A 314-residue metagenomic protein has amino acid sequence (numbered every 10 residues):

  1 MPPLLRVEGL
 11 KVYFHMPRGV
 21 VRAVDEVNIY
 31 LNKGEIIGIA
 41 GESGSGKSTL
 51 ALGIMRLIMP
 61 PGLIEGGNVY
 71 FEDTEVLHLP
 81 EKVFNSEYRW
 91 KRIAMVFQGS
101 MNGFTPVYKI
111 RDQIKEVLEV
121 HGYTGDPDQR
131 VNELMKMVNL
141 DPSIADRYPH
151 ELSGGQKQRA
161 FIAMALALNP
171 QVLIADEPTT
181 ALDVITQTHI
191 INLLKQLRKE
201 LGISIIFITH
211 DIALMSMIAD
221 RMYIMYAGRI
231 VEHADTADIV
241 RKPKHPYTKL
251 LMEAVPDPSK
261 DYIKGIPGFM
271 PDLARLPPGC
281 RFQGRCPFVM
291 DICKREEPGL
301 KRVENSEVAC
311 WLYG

Functional and structural regions predicted by a protein language model:
I64-V76: Conserved ABC transporter NBD signature motif
V76-A94, V120, D238-P243, L273-P277: ABC ATPase NBD coupling module
D126-S143, M252: Conserved ABC ATPase "signature" region
Y148-L152, Q156: Conserved ABC ATPase signature
A167-Q171: A short, proline-enriched helix->beta-strand linker immediately N-terminal to the Walker B motif in ABC-type P-loop
P178, L182-D261: P-loop NTP-binding/switch modules centered on Walker-like glycine-rich loops
H233-G314: Short catalytic/signature loops enriched in Gly
